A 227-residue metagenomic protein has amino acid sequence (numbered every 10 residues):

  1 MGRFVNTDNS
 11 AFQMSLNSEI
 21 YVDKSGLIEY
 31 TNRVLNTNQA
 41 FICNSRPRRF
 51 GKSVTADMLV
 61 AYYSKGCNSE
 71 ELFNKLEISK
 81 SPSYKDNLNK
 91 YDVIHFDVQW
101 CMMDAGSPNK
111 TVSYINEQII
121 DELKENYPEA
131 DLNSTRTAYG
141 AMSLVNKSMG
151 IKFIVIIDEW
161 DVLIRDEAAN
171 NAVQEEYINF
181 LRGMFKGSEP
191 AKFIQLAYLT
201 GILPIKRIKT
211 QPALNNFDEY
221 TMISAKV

Functional and structural regions predicted by a protein language model:
M1-V227: Phosphate-binding site recognition
